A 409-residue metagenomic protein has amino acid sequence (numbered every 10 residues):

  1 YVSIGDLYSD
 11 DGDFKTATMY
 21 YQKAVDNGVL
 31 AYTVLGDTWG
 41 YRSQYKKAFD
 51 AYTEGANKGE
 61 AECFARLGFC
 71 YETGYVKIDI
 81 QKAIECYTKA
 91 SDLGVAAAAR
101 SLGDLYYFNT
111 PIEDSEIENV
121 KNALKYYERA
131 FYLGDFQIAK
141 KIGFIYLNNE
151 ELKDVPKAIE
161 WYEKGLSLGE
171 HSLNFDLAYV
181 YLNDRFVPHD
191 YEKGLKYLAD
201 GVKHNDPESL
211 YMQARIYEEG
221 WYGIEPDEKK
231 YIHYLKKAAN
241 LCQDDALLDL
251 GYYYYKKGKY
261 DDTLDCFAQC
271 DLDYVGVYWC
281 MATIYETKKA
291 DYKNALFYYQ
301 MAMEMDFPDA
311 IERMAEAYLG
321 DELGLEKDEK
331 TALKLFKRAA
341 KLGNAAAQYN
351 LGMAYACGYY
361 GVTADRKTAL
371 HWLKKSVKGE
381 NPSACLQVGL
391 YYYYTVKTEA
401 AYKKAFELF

Functional and structural regions predicted by a protein language model:
S3-D10, T33-Y41, R66-T73, S101-T110 (+8 more regions): Hydrophobic face of amphipathic alpha-helices that form TPR/SEL1-like repeat modules and related alpha-solenoid
D11, R42, G74-K77, N109 (+10 more regions): Structural motif corresponding to the intra-repeat A-B loop/turn of tetratricopeptide repeats
A24, G55, A90, A130 (+7 more regions): Alpha-helical solenoid scaffolds that mediate protein-protein interactions, centered on TPR/SEL1-like repeats but also
N27-V29, K58-E60, T73-G74, L93-V95 (+16 more regions): Short helix-capping/linker turns of helical repeat alpha-solenoids
